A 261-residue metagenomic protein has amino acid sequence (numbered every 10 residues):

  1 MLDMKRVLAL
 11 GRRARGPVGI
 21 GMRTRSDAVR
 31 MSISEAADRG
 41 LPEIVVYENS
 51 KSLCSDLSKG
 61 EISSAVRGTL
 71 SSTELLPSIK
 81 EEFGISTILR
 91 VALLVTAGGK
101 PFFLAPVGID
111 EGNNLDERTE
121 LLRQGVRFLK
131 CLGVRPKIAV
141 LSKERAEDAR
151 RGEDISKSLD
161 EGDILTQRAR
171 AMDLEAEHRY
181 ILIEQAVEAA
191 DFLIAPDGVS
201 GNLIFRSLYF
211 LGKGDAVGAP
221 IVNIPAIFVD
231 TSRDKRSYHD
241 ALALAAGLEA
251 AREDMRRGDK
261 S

Functional and structural regions predicted by a protein language model:
M1-A186, D191, A195, S200-S261: Anion-binding alpha/beta catalytic cores of soluble intermediary-metabolism enzymes, centered on
